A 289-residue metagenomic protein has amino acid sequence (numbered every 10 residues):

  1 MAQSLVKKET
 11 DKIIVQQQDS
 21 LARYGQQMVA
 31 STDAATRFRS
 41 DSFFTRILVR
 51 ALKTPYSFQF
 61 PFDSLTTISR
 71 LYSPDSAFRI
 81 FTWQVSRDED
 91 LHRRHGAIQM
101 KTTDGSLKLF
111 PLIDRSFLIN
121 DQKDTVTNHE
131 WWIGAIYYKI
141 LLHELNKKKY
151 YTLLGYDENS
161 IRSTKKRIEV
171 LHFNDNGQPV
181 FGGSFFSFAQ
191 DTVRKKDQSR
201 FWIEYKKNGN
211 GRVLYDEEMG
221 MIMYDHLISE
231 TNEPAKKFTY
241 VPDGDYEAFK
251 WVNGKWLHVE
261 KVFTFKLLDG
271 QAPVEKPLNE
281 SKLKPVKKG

Functional and structural regions predicted by a protein language model:
M1-Q17: Bacterial Sec-dependent N-terminal signal peptides
T32-L91: Post-signal peptide N-terminal segment of secreted/secretory-pathway proteins
A77-Q84, K149-D157, G220-L227: Short beta-strand elements that form the blades of beta-propeller/WD-repeat-like and other beta-sheet-rich scaffold
V85-Y138, L142: A glycine-rich, hydrophobic loop/mini-helix early in the fold
R94-G105, R167-Q178, F238-N253: Beta-propeller blade signature
K108-S116, V180-T192, H258-T264: Beta-propeller fold detector
K123-W132, I136-L145, N159, V180-W251 (+1 more regions): Short aromatic loop motif centered on NTY/YTY
G254, E260-G289: Gram-negative outer-membrane assembly/targeting C-terminal domains
